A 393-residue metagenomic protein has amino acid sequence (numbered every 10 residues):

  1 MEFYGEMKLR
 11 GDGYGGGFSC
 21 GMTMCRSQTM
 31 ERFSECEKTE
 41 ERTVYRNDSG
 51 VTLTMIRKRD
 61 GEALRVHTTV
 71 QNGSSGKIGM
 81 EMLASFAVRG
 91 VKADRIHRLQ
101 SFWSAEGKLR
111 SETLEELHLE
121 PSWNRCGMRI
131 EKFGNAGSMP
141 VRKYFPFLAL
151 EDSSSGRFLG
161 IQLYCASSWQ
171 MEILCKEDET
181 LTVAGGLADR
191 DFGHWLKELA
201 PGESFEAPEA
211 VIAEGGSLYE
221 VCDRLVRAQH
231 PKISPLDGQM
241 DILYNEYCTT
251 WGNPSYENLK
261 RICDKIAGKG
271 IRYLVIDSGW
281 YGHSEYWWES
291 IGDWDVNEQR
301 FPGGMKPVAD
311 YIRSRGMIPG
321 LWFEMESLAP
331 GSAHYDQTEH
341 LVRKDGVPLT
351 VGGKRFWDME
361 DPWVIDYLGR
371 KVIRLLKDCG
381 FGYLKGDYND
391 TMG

Functional and structural regions predicted by a protein language model:
M1-K176: Polysaccharide-binding surfaces and accessory modules of carbohydrate-active proteins
Y4, G11, G15-F33, F145-P146 (+4 more regions): Glycine-rich, aromatic-flanked loop segments that form ligand/cofactor-binding clefts across common enzyme folds
T68, G202, Y244, L274 (+3 more regions): Conserved, mostly hydrophobic/aromatic
L83, A166, A210, Y244-T249 (+4 more regions): Active-site beta-loop-alpha junctions enriched in small/polar residues
K197-G216: Short Pro-Gly-centered flexible turn/kink motifs
D223-Y273, D277, G282: An acidic-aromatic substrate-binding cleft motif
S234, Q239-D241, C248-P254, N297-E298 (+2 more regions): Active-site-adjacent "subsite" loops/lids of carbohydrate-active enzymes
G270-W280, Y367-G393: Active-site groove signature of glycoside hydrolases
